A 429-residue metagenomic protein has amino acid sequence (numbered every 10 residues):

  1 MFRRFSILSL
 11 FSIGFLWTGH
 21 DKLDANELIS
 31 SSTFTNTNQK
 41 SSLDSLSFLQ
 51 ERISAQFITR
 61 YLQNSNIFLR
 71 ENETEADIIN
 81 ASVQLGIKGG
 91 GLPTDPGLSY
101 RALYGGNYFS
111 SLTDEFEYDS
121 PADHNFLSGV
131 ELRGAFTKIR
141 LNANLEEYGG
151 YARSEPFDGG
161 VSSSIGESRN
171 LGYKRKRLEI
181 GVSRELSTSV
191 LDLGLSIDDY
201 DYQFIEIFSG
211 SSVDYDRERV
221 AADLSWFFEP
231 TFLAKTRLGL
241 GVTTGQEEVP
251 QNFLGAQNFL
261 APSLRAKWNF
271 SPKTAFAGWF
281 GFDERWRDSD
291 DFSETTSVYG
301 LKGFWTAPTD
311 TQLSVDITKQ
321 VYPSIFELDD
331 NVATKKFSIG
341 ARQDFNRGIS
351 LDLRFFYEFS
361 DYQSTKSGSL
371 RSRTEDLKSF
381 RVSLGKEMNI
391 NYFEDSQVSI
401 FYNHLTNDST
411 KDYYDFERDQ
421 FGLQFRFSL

Functional and structural regions predicted by a protein language model:
M1-I7: Bacterial N-terminal signal peptides that target proteins for export
I7-S9, S297: Alpha-helical protein-protein interaction elements
S9-F15: Bacterial N-terminal signal peptides
F15-K22: C-terminal segment of classical bacterial N-terminal signal peptides
D24-L429: Gram-negative and organellar
